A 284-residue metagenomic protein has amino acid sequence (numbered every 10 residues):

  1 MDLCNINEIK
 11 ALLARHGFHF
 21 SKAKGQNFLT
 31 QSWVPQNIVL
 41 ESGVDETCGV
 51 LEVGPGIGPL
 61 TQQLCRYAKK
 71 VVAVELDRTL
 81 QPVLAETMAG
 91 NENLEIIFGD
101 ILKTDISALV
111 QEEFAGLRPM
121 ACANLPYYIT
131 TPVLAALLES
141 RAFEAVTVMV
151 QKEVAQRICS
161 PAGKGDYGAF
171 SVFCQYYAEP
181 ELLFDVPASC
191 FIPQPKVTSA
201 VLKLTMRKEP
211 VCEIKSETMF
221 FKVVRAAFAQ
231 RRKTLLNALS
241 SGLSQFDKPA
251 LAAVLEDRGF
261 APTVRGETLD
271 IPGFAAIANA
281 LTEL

Functional and structural regions predicted by a protein language model:
M1-A226, E256, E267, A276 (+1 more regions): Catalytic cores of RNA-modifying enzymes
V224-L284: C-terminal lobe and adjacent flexible extensions of AdoMet/dcAdoMet transferase-like proteins
